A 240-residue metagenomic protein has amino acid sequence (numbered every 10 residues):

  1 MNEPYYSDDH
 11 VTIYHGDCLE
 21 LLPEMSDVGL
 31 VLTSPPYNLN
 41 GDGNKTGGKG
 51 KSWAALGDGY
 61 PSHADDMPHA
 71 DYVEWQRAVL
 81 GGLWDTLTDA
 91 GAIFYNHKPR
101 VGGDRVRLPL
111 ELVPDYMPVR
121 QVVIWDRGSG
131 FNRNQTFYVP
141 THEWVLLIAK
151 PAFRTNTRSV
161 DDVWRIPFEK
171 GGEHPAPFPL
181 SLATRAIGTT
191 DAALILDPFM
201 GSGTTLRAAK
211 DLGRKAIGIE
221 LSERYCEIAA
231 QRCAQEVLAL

Functional and structural regions predicted by a protein language model:
N2-E227: Core catalytic lobe of class I
P4-D8, A230-L240: Short, conserved SAM-binding/catalytic segment of Class I S-adenosyl-L-methionine-dependent methyltransferases
